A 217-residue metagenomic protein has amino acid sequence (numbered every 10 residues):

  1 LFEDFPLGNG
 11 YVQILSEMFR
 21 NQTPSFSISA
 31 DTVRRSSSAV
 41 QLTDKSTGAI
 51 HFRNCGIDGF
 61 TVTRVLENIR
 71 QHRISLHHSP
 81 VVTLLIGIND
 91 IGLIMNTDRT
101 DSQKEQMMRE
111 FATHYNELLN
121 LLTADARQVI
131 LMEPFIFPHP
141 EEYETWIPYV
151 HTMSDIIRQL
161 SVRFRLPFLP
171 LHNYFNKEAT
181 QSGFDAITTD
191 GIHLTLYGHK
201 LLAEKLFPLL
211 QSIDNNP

Functional and structural regions predicted by a protein language model:
L1-L7: Short glycine-rich His-centered loop
N9, Q13-R20, D44-H51, F60-N216: Alpha-helical cap/lid subdomain in secreted, periplasmic, or secretory-pathway luminal O-acyl-processing enzymes
Q22-H51: Short mixed-charge
S29, N216-P217: Short, polar/charged, Gly/Pro-enriched helix-capping and turn/loop motifs at alpha-helix termini and inter-helix linkers
N54: Conserved SAM-binding motif I beta-strand of class I
